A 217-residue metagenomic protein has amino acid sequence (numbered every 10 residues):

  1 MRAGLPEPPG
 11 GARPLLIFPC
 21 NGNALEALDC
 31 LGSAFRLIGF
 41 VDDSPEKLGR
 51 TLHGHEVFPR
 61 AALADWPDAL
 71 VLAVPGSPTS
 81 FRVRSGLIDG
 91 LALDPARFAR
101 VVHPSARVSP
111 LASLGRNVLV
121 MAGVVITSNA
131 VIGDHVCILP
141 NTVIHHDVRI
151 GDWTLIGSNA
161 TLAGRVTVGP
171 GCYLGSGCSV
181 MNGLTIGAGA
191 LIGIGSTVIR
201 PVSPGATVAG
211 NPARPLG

Functional and structural regions predicted by a protein language model:
M1-A61, W66: Hydrophobic, well-ordered beta-alpha structural blocks that scaffold small-molecule cofactor pockets
P19, P75, N182: Small/polar loops that bind or transfer phosphate-bearing groups
G22-N23, T79-R82, T197: Short alpha-helical
E26-L28, R82-R84, V202: Short glycine-/acidic-enriched loop or helix-start segments at secondary-structure transitions that form or flank
I38, A69-L70, R116: Conserved acidic residues
P45-R107: Phosphate-bearing ligand-interacting subdomains that bind or position ATP/ADP/UDP/GDP/NAD(P) or nucleotide-linked
V101-A209, A213-L216: Structural signal for interior beta-strand "rungs" in well-ordered beta-sheet cores of soluble enzyme domains
